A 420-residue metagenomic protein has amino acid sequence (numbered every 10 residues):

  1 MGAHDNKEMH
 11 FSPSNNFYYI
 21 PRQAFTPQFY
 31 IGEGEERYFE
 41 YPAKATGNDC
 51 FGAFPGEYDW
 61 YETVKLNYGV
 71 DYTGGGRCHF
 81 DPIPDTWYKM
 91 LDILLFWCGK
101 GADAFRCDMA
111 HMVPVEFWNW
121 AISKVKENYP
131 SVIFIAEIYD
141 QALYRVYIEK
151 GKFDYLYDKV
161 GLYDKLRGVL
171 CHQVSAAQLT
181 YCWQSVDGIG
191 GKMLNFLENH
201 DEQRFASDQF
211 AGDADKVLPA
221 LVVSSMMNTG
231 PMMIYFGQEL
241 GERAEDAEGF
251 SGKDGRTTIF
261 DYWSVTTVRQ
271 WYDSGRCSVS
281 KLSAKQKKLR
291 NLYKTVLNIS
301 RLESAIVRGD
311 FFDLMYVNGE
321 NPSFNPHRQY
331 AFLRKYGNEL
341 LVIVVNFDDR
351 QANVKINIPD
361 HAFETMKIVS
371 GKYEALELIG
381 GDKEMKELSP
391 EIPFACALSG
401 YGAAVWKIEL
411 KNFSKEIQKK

Functional and structural regions predicted by a protein language model:
M1-A104, A110, S123-P231, F236 (+4 more regions): Alpha-amylase-like alpha-glycosidases and glucanotransferases acting on alpha-linked glucans and related
M109-V113, I138-D140, E198-D201, W263 (+5 more regions): Short, flexible loop/turn elements at secondary-structure junctions
E116-A121: Active-site-adjacent beta->alpha loops and helix N-cap segments on the catalytic face of soluble alpha/beta enzymes
N128, E149, K253, I368-V369 (+1 more regions): Short, structurally constrained coil/turn elements that cap an alpha-helix or connect an alpha-helix to the following
I133-Y139, D164, K367-I379: A generic structural motif
D187-M193, E198-N199, R204-Y373, K419: Loop/helix patches that line or flank the sugar-binding groove of alpha-linked glycan CAZymes
K372-P393: Solvent-exposed beta-strand/loop surfaces of large extracellular or lumenal domains
K386-K420: C-terminal beta-strand-rich structural cap/linker in extracellular carbohydrate-active enzymes
